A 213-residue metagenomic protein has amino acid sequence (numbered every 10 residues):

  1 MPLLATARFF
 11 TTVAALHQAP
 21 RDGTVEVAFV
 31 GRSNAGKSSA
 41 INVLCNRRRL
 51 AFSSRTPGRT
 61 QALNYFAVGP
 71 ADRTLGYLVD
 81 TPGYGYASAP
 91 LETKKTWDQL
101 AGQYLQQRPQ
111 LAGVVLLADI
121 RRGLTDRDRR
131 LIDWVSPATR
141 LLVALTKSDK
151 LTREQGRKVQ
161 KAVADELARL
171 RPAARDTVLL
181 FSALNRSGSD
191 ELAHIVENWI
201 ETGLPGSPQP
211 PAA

Functional and structural regions predicted by a protein language model:
M1-S88, E201-T202, G206, P210-A213: Conserved G1/Walker A P-loop phosphate-binding module
L4-L16, K150-Q209, A213: Canonical P-loop GTPase G-domain recognition
A19, R59-Y65, G76, P82-A112 (+1 more regions): Switch II of P-loop NTPase G domains
G23-T24, N42-L44, L91-K94, R129-D133 (+2 more regions): Short, glycine/charged-enriched secondary-structure capping and boundary segments
L44, P82, R121, S148 (+1 more regions): Anionic group-transfer/hydrolysis microenvironments
R49, A62, T74, T93-W97 (+6 more regions): Helical mechanochemical/support elements of P-loop NTPase systems and associated helical scaffolds
G102-R175: Conserved C-terminal guanine-recognition region of P-loop GTPase G domains, centered on the G4
